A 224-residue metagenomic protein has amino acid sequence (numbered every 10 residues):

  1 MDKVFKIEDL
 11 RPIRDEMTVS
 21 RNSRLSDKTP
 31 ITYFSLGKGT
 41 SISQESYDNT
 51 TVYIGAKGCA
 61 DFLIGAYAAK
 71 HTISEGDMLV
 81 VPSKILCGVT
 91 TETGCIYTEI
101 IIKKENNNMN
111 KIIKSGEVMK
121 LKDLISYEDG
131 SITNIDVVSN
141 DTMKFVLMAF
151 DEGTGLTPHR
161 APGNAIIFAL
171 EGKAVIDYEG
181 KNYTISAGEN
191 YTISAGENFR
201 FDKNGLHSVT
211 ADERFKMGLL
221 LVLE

Functional and structural regions predicted by a protein language model:
M1-P30, S74-E75, G94-I96, I101-T142: A short, N-terminal "cap"/entry segment at the start of jelly-roll beta-barrel domains of the cupin/DSBH fold
E16-V19, P30-Y47, G130-T133, K144-A161: Conserved short histidine dyad/triad with adjacent acidic residue
Y33, S43, V52, A69-H71 (+4 more regions): Short, surface-exposed secondary-structure edge patches
I42-Q44, F62-L63, H71, V81 (+5 more regions): Short beta-strand His + acidic residue motifs that chelate non-heme Fe in jelly-roll/DSBH and cupin folds
D48-G65, P162-E179: Glycine- and acidic-residue-biased ligand/ion/polar-headgroup-sensing regions
K57, G94, T142, E171 (+1 more regions): ATP/adenylate-binding site constellation spanning eukaryotic-like Ser/Thr protein kinases, ABC-transporter
Y67-S83, E179-N204: Short acidic-glycine-tyrosine-enriched beta hairpin
S74, S83-N107, S194, D202-E224: Ligand-binding loop in jelly-roll beta-barrel domains
